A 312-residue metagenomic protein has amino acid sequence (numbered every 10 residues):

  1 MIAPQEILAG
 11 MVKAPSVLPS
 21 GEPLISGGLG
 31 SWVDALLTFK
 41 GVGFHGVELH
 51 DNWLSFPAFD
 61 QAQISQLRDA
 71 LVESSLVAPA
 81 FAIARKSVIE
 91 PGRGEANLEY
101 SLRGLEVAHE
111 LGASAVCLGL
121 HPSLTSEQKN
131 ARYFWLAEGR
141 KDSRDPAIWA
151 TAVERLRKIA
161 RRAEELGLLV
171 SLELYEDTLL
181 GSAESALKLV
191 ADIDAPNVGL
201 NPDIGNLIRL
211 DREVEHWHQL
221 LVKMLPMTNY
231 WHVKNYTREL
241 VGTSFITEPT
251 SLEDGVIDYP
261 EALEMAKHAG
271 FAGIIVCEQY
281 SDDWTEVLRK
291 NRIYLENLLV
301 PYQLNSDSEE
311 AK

Functional and structural regions predicted by a protein language model:
M1-A115, R144-A147, R157, E164 (+3 more regions): N-terminal pre-domain/capping segments
P4-E6, L18-E22, G46-V47, E73 (+4 more regions): Acidic/histidine-rich catalytic cores of soluble enzymes
I25-G30, H50-I64, K86-E95, S123-E127 (+5 more regions): Acidic-and-aromatic substrate-binding clefts and catalytic sites of carbohydrate-active enzymes
G46, A115, Y230, G273-I274: Residues at the N-termini of beta-strands
L76, A113, L168, A269-G273: A short helix->loop->beta-strand "cap" motif at the edges of active sites that frequently abuts
G92, A137-I148, L172-T178, P249: Surface-exposed cleft-lining segments at the edges of enzyme active sites
H109-A152: Hydrophobic alpha-helical segments and helix pairs
I274-Y280: Short acidic/histidine-rich active-site segments
